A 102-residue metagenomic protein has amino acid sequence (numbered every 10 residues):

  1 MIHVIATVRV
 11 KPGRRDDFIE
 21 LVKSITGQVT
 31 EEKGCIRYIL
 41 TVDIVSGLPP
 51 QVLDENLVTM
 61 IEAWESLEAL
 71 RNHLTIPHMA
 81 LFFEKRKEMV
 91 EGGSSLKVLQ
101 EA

Functional and structural regions predicted by a protein language model:
M1-I2, A102: Absolute protein N-terminus
I2-R9, I39-L74: Short, well-ordered beta-strand segments in beta-rich or mixed alpha/beta enzyme and ligand-binding folds
R14-L40, H78-F83: Short amphipathic alpha-helical segments
S24-G27, N56-I61, P77-F82, G92 (+1 more regions): Short, low-complexity, polar/charged sequence segments that are solvent-exposed and flexible
I39-D54, F82-A102: Glycine-rich beta-strand-turn "strand-cap" elements at beta-sheet edges
L67-E91: C-terminal structural segments of small proteins and small subunits
